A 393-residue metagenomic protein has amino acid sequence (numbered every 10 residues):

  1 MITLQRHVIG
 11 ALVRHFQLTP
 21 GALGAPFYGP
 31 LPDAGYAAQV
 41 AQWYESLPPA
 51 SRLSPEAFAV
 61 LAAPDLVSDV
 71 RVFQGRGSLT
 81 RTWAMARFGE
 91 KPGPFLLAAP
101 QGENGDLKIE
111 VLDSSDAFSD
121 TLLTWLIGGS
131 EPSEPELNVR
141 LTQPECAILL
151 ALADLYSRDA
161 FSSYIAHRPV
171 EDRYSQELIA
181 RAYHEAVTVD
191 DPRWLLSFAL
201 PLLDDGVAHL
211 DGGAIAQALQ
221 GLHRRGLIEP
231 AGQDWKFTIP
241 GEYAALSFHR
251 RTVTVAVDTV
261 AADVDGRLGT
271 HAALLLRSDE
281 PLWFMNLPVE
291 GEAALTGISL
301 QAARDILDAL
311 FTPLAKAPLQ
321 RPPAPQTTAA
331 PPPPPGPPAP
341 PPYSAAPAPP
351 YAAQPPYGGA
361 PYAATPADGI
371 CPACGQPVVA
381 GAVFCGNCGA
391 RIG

Functional and structural regions predicted by a protein language model:
M1-A37, P48-P338: Non-catalytic recognition/regulatory regions in large multidomain proteins
W43-E45: Internal, well-ordered domain-core segments that constitute the primary functional module of diverse proteins
P49, L53-F58, A339, P347 (+2 more regions): Secretory pathway export signals and precursors
T328-Y362: Long, low-complexity intrinsically disordered regions
A353-G393: Cys/His-rich metal-coordination motifs, chiefly Zn-binding "fingers/knuckles"
